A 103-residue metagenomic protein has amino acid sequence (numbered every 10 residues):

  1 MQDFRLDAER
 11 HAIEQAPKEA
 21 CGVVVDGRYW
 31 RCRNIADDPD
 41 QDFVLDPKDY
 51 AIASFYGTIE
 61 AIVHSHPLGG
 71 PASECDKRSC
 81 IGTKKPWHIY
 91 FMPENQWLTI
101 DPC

Functional and structural regions predicted by a protein language model:
M1-T58, P67-C103: Conserved beta-strand-loop surface patch within small alpha/beta domains used for substrate/adaptor or ligand engagement
